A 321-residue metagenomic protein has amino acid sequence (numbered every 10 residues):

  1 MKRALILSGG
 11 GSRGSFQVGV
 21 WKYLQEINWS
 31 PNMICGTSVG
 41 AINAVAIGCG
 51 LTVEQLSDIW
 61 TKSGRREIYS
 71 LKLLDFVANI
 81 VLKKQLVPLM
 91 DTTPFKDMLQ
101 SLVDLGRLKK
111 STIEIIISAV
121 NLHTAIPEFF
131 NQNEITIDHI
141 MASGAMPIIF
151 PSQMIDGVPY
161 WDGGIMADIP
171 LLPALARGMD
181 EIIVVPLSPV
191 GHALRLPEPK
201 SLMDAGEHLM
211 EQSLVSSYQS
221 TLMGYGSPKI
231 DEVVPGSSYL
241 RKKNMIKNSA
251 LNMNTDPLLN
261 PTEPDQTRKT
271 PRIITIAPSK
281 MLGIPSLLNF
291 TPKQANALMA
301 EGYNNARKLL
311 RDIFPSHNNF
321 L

Functional and structural regions predicted by a protein language model:
M1-I34: Helix-rich "cap/lid" substructures immediately adjacent to catalytic or cofactor-binding pockets
R3, V53-M98, N131-E134, I165 (+1 more regions): Non-catalytic peripheral regions of patatin-like phospholipases
G10, V20, G40, A44 (+6 more regions): Conserved small-residue
Q17, A41, A167: Catalytic nucleophile loop
P31-C49: Catalytic nucleophile loop
E67-I68, V103-E114: A short alpha-helix-loop-beta-strand transition element characteristic of N-terminal alpha/beta dinucleotide-binding
Q100-V103, I137, M141-S152, G163-P170: Active-site glycine-rich loop that binds ribose-phosphate moieties when present
L108-K110, I148-G157: A short acidic-Thr-Gly-centered motif at the start of a beta-strand
